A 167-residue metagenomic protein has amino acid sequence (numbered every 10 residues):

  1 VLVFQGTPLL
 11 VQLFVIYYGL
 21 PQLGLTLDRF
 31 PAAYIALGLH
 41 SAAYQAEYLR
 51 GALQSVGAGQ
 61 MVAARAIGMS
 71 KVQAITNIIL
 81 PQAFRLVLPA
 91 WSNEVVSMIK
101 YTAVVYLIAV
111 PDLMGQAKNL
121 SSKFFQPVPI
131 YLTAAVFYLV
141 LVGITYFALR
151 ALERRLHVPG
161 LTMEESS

Functional and structural regions predicted by a protein language model:
V1-S167: Transmembrane alpha-helices and adjacent helix-loop boundaries
